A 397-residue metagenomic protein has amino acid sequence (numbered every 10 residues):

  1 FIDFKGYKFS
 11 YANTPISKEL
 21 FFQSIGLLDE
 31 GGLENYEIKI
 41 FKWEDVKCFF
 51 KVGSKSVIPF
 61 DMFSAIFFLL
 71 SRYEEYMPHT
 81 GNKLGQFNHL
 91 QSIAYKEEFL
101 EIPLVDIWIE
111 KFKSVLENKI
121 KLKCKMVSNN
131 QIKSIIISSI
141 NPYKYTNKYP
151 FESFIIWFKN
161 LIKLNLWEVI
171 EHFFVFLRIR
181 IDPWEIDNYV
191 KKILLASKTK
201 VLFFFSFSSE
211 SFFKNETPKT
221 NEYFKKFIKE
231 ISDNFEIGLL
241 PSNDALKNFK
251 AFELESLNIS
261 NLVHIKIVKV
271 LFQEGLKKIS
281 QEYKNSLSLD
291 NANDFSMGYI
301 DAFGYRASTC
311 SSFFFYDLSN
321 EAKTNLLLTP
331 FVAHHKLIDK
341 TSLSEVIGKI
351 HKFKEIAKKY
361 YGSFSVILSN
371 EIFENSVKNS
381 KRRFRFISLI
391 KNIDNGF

Functional and structural regions predicted by a protein language model:
F1, D244-K323, L328, S376-N379: Catalytic domains of cell-wall/extracellular-matrix polysaccharide-remodeling enzymes, centered on de-N-acetylation
F1-K219, S288, S311, L318-F397: Terminal accessory/targeting
Y145, W167-E168, K191-K278, F303 (+1 more regions): Metal-dependent polysaccharide deacetylase catalytic core of the NodB/CE4 family, i.e., the active-site-bearing domain
